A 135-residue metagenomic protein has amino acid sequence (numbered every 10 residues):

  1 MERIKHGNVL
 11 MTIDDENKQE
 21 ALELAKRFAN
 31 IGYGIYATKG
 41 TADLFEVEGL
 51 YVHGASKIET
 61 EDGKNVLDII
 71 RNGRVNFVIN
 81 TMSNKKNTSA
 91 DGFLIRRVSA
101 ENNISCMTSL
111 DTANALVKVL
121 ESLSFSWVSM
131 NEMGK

Functional and structural regions predicted by a protein language model:
M1-S105, A113-L116, F125-K135: ATP-dependent carboxylate/acyl-activation modules
L120-E121: Histidine/acidic-residue-rich catalytic or RNA/ligand-binding cores of hydrolases and nuclease-related proteins
